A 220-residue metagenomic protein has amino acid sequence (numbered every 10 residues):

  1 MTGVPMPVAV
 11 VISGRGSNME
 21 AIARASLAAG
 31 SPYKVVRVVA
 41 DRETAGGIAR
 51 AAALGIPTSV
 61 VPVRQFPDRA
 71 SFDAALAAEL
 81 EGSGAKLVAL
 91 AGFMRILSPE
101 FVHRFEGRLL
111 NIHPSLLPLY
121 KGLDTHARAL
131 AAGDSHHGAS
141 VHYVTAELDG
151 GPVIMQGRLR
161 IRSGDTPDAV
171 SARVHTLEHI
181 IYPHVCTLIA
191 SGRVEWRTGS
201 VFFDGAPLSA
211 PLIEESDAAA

Functional and structural regions predicted by a protein language model:
M1-G46, R50: N-terminal Rossmann-like dinucleotide-binding module
T2-P7, G30-P32, V60, I180-T187 (+1 more regions): An anion-binding loop in the catalytic cleft
M6-V10, V36, R128, V144 (+1 more regions): Membrane-interface segments of envelope glycosyltransferases acting on lipid-linked substrates or membrane lipids
A25, Y33, D41, L87 (+1 more regions): Donor/substrate-binding cores of folate-linked one-carbon enzymes
L54-G55, F105: Short, structured coil segments at secondary-structure junctions
S59-R64, I112: Short beta->alpha connector loops at strand-helix junctions that form conserved, small/polar/Pro-enriched
R64-L76: Glycine-rich, highly charged phosphate/nucleotide-binding loops
E79-A85: Glycine-rich phosphate-binding loop signature in dinucleotide/nucleotide-binding domains
